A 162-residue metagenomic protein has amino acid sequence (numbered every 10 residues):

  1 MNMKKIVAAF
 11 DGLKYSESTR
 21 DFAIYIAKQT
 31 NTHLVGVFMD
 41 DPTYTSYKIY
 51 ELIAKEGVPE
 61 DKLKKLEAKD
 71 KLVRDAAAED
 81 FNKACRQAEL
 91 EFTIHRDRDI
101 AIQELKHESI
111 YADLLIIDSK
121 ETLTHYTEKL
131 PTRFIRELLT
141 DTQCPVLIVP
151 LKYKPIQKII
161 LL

Functional and structural regions predicted by a protein language model:
M1, D41-Y44, L52, A68 (+1 more regions): Structural beta-alpha unit
M1-D61, D141-C144, L151-L162: Small/aliphatic-rich secondary-structure junction motif
K4, S16, R20, A27 (+1 more regions): Gly/Ser-rich helix-loop-strand patches that form or flank binding pockets for ribonucleotide-derived cofactors
A8, K62-L66, D97: Short amphipathic alpha-helical segments at helix-loop
A9, L13, E17, D75 (+2 more regions): Short alpha-helix boundary/capping motifs
G12, F92-H95, T124-T127: Short, flexible loop segments at the rims of nucleotide/cofactor-binding pockets, characterized by
L34, F92-I94, V146: Generic structural signal for residues in well-ordered beta-strands
V58-D75: A short acidic, glycine-rich active-site loop that binds or catalyzes chemistry on phosphate/adenosine moieties
